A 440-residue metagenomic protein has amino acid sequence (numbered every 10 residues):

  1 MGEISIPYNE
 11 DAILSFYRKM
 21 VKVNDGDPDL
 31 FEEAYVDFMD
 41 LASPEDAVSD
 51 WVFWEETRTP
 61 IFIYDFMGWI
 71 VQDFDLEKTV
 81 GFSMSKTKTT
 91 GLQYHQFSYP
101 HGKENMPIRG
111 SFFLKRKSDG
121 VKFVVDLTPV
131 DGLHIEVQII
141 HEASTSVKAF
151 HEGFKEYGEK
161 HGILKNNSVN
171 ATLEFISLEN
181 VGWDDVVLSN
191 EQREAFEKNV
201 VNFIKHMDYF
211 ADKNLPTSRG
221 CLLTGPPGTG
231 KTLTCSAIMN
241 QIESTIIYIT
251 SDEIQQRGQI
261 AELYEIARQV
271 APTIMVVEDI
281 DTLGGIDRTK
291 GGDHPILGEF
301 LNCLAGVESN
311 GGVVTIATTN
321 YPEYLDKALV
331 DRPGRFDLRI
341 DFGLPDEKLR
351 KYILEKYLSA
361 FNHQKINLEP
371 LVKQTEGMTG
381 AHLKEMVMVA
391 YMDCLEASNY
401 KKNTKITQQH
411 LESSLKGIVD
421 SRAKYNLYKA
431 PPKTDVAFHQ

Functional and structural regions predicted by a protein language model:
M1-M207, S218, V436-Q440: AAA+ P-loop ATPase mechanoenzymes
D65-F74, H95-P100, W183-V187, L223-T234 (+4 more regions): Short, charged low-complexity intrinsically disordered segments located at boundaries of structured domains
V125, V137-I139, F336, T379 (+1 more regions): Short low-polarity hydrophobic stretches
I139-H141, D341, K373-E376: Short, glycine/charged-rich beta-strand-loop motifs at protein surfaces that mediate ligand recognition and catalysis
G153, Y157, N199, C303 (+2 more regions): Residues that form generic nucleotide/phosphate-binding pockets
G162, N166, D208, M275 (+4 more regions): Residue-level signal for secondary-structure boundary elements
W183-L371: Walker A/P-loop NTP-binding motif of AAA+ ATPase domains
R332, E347-Q440: C-terminal alpha-helical "lid" subdomain
